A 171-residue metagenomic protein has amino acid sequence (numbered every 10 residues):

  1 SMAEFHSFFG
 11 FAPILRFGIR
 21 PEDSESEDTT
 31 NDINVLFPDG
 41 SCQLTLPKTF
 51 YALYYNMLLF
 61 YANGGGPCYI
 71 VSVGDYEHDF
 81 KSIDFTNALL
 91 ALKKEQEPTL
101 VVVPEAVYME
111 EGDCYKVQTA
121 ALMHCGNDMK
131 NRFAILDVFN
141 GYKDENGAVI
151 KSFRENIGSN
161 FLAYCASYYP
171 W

Functional and structural regions predicted by a protein language model:
S1-W171: Surface-exposed assembly/interface segments
